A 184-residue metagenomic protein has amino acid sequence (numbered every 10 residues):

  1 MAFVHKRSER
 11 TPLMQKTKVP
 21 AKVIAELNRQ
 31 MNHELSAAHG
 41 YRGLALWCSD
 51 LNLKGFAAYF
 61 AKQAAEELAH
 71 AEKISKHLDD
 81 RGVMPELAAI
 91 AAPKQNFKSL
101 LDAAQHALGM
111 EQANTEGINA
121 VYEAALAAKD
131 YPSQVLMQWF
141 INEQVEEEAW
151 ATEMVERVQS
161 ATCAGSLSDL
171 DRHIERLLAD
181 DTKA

Functional and structural regions predicted by a protein language model:
A2-A184: Iron-associated oxidoreductase/ferritin-like identity signal
